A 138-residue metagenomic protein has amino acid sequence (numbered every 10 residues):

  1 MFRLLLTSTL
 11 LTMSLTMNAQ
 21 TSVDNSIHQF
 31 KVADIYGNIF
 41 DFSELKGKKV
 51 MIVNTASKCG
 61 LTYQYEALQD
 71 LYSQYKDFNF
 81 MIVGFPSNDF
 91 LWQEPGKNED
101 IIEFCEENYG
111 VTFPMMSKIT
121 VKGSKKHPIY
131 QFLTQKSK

Functional and structural regions predicted by a protein language model:
L4-M13: Sec-dependent N-terminal signal peptides
L15-A19: Sec/Tat signal peptide C-region and signal peptidase I cleavage site
Q20-S43, Y63, K136: N-terminal "domain-start" segment that seeds a small globular fold
Q29, S117, Q131: Terminal helix/beta-alpha structural elements that buttress the NAD(P)+-binding lobe
D34, N54-K58: Amphipathic alpha-helical repeat scaffolds
L45-V50: Proline/glycine-enriched tight loop/beta-turn segments at coil->beta junctions that connect or precede beta-strands
L61-H127: Structural microenvironment flanking redox-active thiols in thiol-disulfide oxidoreductases
